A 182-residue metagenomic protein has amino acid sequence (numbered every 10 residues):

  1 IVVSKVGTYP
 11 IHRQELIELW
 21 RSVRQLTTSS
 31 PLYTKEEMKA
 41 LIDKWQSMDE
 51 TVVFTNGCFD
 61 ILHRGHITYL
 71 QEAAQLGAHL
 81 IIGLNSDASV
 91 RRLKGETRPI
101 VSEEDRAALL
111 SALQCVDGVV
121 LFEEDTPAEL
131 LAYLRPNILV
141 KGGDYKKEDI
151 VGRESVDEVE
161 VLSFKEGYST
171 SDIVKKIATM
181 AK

Functional and structural regions predicted by a protein language model:
V2-P10: Short arginine-rich
H12-K182: Nucleotidyltransferase catalytic core that binds NTPs
